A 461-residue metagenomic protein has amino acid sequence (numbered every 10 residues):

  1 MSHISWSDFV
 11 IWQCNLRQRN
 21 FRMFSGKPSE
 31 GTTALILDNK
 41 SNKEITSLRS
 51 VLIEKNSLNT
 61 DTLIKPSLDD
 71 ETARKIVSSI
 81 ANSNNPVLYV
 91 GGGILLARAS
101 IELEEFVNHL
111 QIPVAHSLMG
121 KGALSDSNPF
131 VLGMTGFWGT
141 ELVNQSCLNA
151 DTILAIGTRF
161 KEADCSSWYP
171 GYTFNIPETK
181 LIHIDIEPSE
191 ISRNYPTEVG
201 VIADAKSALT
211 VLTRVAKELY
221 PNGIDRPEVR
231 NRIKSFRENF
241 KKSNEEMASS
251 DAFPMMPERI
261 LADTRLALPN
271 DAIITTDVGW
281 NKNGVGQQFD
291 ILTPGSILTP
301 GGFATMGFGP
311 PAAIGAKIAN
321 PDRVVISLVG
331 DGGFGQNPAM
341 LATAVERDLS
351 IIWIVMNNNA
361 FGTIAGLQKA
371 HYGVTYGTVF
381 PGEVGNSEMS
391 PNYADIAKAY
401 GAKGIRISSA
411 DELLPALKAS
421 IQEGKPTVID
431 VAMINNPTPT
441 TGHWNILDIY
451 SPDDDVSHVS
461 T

Functional and structural regions predicted by a protein language model:
M1, N149, S192-I202, L209 (+1 more regions): Thiamine diphosphate
M1-L16, G120-R232, L417: Glycine-rich, acidic loop regions that bind phosphate or pyrophosphate groups
S2-I4, T46-D61, S125-D126, R237-A248 (+3 more regions): Gly-rich Lys/Arg/Thr-decorated short loops/hinges at beta-loop-alpha junctions or inter-strand turns that position
C14-L16, N20, F24-S79: Conformationally flexible catalytic loops at phosphate/diphosphate-handling active centers
F24-E30, T72-P86, F106, C147-A150 (+3 more regions): Glycine-rich phosphate/diphosphate-binding loops that line cofactor/substrate pockets in enzymes
G92-I182, L292-R323, N337-A339, A370 (+2 more regions): Glycine-rich, anion-gripping cofactor-binding loops and their flanking helix/strand elements in enzyme active sites
K234-A316: Active-site diphosphate/adenylate-binding microenvironment
